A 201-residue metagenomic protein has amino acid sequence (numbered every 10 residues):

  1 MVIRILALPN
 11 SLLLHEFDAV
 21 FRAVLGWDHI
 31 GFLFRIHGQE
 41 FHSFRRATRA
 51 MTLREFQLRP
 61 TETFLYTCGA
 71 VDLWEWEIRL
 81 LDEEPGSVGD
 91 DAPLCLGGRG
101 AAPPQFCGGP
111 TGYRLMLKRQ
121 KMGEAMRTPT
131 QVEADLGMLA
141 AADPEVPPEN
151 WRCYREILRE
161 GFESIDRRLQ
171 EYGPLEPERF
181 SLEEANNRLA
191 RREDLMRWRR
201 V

Functional and structural regions predicted by a protein language model:
M1-V201: Short linear regulatory motifs enriched in tryptophan with gly/pro/ser
